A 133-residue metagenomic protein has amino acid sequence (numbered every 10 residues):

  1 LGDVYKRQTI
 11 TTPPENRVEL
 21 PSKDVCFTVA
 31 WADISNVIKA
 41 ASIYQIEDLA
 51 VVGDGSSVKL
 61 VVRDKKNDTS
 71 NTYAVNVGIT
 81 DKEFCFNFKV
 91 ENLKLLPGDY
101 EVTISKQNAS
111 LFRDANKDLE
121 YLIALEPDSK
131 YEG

Functional and structural regions predicted by a protein language model:
L1-Y5: Short, small-residue-biased leader/transition segments that mark boundaries at the very start of proteins
P13-R63, T72-S110, G133: DNA replication sliding-clamp ring fold and its partner-interaction surfaces
K65-S70, K117-E120: Short, surface-exposed beta-strand-loop junctions and turns on beta-sheet-rich folds
F112-D114: Short, flexible, surface-exposed loop segments at domain boundaries
N116-G133: A short, hydrophobic, proline-anchored segment that marks a local hinge/packing element in signaling and regulatory
